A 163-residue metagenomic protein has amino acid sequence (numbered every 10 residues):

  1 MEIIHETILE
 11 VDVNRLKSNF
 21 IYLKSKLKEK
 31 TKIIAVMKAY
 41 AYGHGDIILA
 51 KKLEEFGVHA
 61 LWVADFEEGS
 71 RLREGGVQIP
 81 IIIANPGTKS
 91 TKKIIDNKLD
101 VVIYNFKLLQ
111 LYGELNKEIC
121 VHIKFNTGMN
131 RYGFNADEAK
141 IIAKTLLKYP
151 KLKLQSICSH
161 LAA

Functional and structural regions predicted by a protein language model:
I3, I8-E10, R15, T31-A163: Active-site-proximal beta-alpha core segment in soluble small-molecule metabolic enzymes
F20-T31: Glycine-rich phosphate/diphosphate-binding loops that line cofactor/substrate pockets in enzymes
